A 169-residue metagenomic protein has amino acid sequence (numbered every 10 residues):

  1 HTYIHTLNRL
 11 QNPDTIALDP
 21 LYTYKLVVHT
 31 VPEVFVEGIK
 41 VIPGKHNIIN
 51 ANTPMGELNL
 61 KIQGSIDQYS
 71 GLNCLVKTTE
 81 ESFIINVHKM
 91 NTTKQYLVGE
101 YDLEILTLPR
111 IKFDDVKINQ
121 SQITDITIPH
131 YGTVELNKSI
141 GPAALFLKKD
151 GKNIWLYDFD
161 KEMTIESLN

Functional and structural regions predicted by a protein language model:
H1, A51, G56-I66, G132-I140: A short, amphipathic beta-strand motif
H1-H5, G64-F83, I140-Y157: Short, ordered, surface-exposed loop/turn motifs in non-cytosolic proteins
Y3-L10, I39-V41, E81-H88, V116-I118 (+1 more regions): Short beta-strand segments within Ig-like beta-sandwich modules, predominantly Fibronectin type-III
L7-K25, H29-E33, H88-R110, D160-N169: Short Pro-Gly-centered beta-turn/loop motif in secreted/extracellular proteins
R9-L10, T30-P54, P109-P129: Structured interaction patches on ligand/partner-binding surfaces of diverse proteins
T23, E57, Y69-N73, E100-D102 (+1 more regions): Exposed beta-strand and adjacent loop surfaces of beta-rich binding modules that mediate intermolecular recognition
H29-V31, G38-K40, Q63, L106-L108 (+4 more regions): Surface loops and adjacent helix of pleckstrin homology
E100, T124, E135-N169: Hydrophilic extracytoplasmic domains
